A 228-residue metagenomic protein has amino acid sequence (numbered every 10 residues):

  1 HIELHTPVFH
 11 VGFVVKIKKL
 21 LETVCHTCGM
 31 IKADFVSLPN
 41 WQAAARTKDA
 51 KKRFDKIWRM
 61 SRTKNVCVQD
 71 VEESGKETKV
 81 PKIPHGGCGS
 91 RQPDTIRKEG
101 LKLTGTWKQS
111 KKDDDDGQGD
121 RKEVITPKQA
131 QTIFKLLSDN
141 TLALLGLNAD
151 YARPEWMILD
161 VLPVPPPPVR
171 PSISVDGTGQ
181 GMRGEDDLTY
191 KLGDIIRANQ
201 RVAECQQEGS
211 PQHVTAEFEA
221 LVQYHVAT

Functional and structural regions predicted by a protein language model:
H1-T228: Conserved core architecture of multi-subunit DNA-directed RNA polymerases
